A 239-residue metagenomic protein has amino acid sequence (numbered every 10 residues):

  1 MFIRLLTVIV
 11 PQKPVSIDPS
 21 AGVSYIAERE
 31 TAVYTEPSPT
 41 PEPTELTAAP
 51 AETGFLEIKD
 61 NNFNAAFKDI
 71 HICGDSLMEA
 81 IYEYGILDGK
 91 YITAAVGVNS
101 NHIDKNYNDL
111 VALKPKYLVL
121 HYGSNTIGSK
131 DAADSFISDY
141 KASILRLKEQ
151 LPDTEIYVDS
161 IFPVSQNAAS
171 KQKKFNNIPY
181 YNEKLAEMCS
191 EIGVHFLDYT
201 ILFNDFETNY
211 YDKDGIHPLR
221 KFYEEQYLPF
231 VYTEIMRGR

Functional and structural regions predicted by a protein language model:
M1-E28, A80, L113, N125-T126 (+4 more regions): Extracellular glycan-modifying ectodomains
M1-F67, E83, G238-R239: N-terminal secretory targeting modules
I3, V164-R239: Catalytic His-Asp segment of secreted/periplasmic serine-dependent ester chemistry enzymes
E57-D139: Conserved SGNH/GDSL esterase-like catalytic core that processes O-acyl groups on lipids and polysaccharides
A95-G97, N125-D134, L147, S170-F175 (+1 more regions): Second-shell loop/turn segments in exported
H121, D159-S160: Alpha/beta-hydrolase-fold catalytic nucleophile elbow
A133-S143, K174-N182: Charged helix-capping and loop-helix junction motifs
L151-E155: A short helix->loop->beta-strand "cap" motif at the edges of active sites that frequently abuts
